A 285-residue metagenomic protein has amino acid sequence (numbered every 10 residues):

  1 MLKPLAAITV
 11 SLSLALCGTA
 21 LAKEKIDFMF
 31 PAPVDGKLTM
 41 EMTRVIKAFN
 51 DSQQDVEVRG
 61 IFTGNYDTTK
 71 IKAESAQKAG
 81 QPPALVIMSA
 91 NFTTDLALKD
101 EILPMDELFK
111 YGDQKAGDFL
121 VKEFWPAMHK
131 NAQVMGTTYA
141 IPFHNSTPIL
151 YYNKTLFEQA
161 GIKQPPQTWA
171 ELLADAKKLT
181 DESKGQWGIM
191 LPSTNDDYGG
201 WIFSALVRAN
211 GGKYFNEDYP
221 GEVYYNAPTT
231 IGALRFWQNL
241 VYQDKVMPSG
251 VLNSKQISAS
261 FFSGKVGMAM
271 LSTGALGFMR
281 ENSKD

Functional and structural regions predicted by a protein language model:
L2-L21: Gram-negative bacterial Sec-dependent N-terminal signal peptides
A7, L21-E101, Y111-L120, Q164 (+2 more regions): Conserved N-terminal structural module of periplasmic/extracytoplasmic solute-binding proteins
P31, V86, I202-A205, N210 (+1 more regions): Extracytoplasmic/periplasmic substrate-binding proteins
K70-Q81, K99, L156-F157, D175-D181 (+2 more regions): Short helices/loops that flank or line small-molecule/ion binding pockets
F92-T147, G199-I202: Hinge/lid segment of periplasmic solute-binding proteins
L96-P104, M135, G185, L206-A209 (+1 more regions): Ligand-binding "clamshell"
D106-E123, S193-T194, G212-G232, E281-K284: Short, solvent-exposed loop/beta-turn-alpha elements that line the ligand-binding surface or hinge of extracytoplasmic
D175-K178, E182, Y219-G250: Glycine-centered hinge/linker elements that transmit conformational signals in sensory and ligand-binding systems
